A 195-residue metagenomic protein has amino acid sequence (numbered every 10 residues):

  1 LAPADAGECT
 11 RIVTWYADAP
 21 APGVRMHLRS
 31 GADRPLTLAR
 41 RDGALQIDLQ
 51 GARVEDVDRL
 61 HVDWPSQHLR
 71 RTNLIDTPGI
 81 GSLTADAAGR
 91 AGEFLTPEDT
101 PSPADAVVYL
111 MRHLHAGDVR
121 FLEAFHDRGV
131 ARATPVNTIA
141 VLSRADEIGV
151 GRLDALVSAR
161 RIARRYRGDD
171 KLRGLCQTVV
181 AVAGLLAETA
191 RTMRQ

Functional and structural regions predicted by a protein language model:
L1-Q195: Globular "head" domains of long coiled-coil molecular machines
